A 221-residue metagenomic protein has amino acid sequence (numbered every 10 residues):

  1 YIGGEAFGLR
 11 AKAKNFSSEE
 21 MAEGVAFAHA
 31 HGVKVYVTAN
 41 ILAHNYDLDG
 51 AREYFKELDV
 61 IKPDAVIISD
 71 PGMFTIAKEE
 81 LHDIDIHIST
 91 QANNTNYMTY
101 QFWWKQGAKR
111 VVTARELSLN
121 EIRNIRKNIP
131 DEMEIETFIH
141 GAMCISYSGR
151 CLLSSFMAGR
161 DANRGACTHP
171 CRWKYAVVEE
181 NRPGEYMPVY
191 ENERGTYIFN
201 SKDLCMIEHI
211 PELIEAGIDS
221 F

Functional and structural regions predicted by a protein language model:
Y1-N94, M98, V112, N120-F221: Active-site pocket-lining/capping segments in soluble small-molecule metabolic enzymes
G107-A108: As written
